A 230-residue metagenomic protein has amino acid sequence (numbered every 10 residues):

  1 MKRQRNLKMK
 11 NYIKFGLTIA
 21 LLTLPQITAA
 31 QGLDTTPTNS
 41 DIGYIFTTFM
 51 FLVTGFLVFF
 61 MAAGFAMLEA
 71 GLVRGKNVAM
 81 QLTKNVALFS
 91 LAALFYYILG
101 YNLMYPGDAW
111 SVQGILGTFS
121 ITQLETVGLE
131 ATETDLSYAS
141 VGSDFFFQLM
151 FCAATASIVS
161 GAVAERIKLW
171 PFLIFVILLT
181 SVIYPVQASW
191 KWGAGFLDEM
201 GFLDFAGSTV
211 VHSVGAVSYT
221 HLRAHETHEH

Functional and structural regions predicted by a protein language model:
K2-Q31: N-terminal secretory/membrane targeting signals
L22, L88-N102, L178-I183: Hydrophobic alpha-helical membrane-insertion segments
Q31-F60: Hydrophobic alpha-helical membrane-interaction elements
F46-L52, K76-S90: Loop-to-helix transition at the N-terminal end of transmembrane alpha-helices
G55-L68, F151-G161, A216, R223: Central hydrophobic cores of alpha-helical transmembrane segments in multi-pass inner-membrane proteins across all
Y97-G114, L129-T134, E165, V186-D198: Transmembrane alpha-helix boundary signature
D135-V176: Hydrophobic alpha-helical hairpins/lids featuring a short glycine-rich hinge
H221-A224, H228-H230: Single conserved hydrophobic/aromatic residue that forms the stacking wall/gate of nucleotide- or nucleobase-binding
